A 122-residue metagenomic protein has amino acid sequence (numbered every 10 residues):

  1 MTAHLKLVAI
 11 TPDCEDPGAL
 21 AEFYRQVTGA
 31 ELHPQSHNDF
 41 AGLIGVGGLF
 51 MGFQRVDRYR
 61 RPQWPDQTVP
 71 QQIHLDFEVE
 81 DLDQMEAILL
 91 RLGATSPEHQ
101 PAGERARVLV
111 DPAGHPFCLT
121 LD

Functional and structural regions predicted by a protein language model:
T2-H4, T11-M51, R55, Q84-A87 (+3 more regions): Core segments of cupin and vicinal oxygen chelate
L5-L7, Q72: A general structural motif
R58-W64: A short, acidic/glycine-rich surface segment
Q67-L89: Mid-chain, well-packed structural core segment of small domains
D111: Short, acidic, Ser/Thr-enriched surface-loop or helix-capping motifs
T120-D122: Short beta-strand-to-coil "C-cap" segments at the C-terminal boundary of structured domains/repeats, marking
